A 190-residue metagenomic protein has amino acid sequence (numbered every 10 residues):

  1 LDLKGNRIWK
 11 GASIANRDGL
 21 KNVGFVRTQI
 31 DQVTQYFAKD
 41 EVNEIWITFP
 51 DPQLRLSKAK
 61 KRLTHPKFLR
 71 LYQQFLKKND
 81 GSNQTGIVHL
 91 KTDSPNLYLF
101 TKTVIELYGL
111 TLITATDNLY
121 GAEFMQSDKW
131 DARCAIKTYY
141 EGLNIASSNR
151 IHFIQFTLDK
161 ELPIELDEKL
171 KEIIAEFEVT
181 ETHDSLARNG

Functional and structural regions predicted by a protein language model:
L1: The conserved SAM/SAH-binding core of class I Rossmann-like methyltransferase domains, concentrating on the hydrophobic
K4-G5: Conserved SAM/SAH-binding beta-strand->alpha-helix loop
K10-E44: S-adenosyl-L-methionine
Y36, V42-L63: A short SAM/SAH-binding and catalytic strip from SAM-dependent methyltransferases
S57-A59, L90-Y108: Conserved class I S-adenosyl-L-methionine
R62-I87: A short glycine-rich, Lys/Arg-flanked "PGG" loop and its adjoining helix->strand segment in the class I
H65-Q73, L99-A122: Conserved Class I S-adenosyl-L-methionine
I113-G190: SAM/dcSAM-binding transferase cores
